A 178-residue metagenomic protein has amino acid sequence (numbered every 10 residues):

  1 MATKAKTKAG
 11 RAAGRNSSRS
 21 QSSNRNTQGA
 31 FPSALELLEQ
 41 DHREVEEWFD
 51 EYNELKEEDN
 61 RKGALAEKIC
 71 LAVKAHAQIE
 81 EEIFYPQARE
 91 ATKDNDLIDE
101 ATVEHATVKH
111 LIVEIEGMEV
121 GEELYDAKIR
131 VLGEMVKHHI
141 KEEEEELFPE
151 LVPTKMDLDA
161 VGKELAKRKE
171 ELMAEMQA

Functional and structural regions predicted by a protein language model:
M1-A178: Small-residue-biased structural context
